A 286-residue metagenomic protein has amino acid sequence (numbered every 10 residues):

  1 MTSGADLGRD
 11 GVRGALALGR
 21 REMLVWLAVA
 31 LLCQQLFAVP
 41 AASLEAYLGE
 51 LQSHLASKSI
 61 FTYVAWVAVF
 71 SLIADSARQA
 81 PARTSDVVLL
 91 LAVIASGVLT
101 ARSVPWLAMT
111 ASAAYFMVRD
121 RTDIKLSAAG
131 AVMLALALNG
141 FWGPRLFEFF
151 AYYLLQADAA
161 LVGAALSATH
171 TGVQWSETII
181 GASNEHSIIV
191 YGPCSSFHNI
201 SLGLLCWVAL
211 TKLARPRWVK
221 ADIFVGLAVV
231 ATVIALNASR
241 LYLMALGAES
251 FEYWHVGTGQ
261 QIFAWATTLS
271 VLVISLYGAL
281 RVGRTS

Functional and structural regions predicted by a protein language model:
T2-S286: Hydrophobic N-terminal alpha-helices or hydrophobic patches in metabolic proteins across all domains of life
